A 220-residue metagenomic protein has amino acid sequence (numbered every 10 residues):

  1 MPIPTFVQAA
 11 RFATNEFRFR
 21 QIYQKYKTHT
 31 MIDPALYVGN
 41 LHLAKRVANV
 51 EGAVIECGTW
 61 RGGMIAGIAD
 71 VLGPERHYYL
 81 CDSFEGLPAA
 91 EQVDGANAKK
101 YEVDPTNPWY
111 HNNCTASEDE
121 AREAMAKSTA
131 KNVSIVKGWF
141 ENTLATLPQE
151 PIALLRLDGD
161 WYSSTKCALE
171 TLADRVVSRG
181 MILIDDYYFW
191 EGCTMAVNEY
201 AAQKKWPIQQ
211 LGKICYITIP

Functional and structural regions predicted by a protein language model:
M1-P220: A short alpha-helical cap/connector motif
